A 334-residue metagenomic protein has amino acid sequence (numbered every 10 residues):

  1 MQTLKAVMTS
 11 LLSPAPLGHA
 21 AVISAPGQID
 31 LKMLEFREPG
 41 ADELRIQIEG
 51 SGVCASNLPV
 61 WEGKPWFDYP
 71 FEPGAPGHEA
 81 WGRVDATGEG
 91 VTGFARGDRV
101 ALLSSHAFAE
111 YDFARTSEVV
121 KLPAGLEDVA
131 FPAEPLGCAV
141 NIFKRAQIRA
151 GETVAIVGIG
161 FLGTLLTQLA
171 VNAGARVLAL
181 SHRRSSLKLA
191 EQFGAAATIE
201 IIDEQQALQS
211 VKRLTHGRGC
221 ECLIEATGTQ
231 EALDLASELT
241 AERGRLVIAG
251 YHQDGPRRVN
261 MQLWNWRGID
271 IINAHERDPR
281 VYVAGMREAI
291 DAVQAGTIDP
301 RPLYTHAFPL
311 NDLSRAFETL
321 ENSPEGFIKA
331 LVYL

Functional and structural regions predicted by a protein language model:
Q2-P16, D234-S237, A284-L334: C-terminal hydrophobic helical "lid"/dimerization subdomain of Rossmann-like NAD(P)H-dependent oxidoreductases
E35-G52, K64-H106: Glycine-rich beta-strand-centered segment in the early N-terminal region that forms part of a ligand/cofactor-binding
A86, V100-V157: NAD(P)H dinucleotide-binding glycine-rich loop of Rossmann-like/cofactor-binding domains, especially the beta1-alpha1
T153-I156, V171-L235: Adenosine-nucleotide cofactor-binding segment
G163-T164: N-terminal Rossmann-fold NAD(P) dinucleotide-binding loop
L208, K212-R213, G255-T305, S314-R315: C-terminal substrate-binding/catalytic core of Rossmann-like NAD(P)-dependent dehydrogenases/reductases
T240-A241: Helix-to-beta-strand junctions that scaffold the AdoMet/dcAdoMet cofactor pocket in Class I SAM-dependent enzymes
G244-R245, I269: Glycine-centered, small-residue-biased loops immediately flanking beta-strands in adenine/cofactor-binding cores
